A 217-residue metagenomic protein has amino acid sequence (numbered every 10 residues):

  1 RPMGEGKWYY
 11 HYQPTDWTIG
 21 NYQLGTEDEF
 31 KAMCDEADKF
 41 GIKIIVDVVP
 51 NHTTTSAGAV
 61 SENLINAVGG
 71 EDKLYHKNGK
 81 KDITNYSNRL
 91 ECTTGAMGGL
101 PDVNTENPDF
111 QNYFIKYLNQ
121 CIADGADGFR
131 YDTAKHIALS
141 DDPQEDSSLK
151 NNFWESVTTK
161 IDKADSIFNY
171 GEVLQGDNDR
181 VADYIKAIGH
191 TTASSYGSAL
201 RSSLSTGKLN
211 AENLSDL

Functional and structural regions predicted by a protein language model:
R1-G6, V48-A57, T133-A138, G171-Q175: Short, solvent-exposed turn/loop segments enriched in Gly/Ser/Thr/Pro and often Arg
P2-D35, A67-N104: Aromatic- and acidic-residue-enriched carbohydrate-binding clefts of CAZyme catalytic domains
H11-G25, A96-Q111, D127-S148: The substrate-binding groove and active-site-proximal loops of carbohydrate-active enzymes, especially glycoside
N21, N51, N63-N66, N78 (+8 more regions): Detector for Asparagine
Y22-G58, D109-F110, K116-C121, F129: Substrate-binding cleft of carbohydrate-active enzyme catalytic domains
D28, S61, D72-K73, D82 (+5 more regions): Polar low-complexity intrinsically disordered regions enriched in Ser/Thr and small residues
C34, D38, I42, K116-A123 (+1 more regions): Active-site-proximal helices and loops of the catalytic beta/alpha 8
A57-G69: Flexible, glycine-rich active-site loops centered on histidine and acidic residues that chelate a metal or position
